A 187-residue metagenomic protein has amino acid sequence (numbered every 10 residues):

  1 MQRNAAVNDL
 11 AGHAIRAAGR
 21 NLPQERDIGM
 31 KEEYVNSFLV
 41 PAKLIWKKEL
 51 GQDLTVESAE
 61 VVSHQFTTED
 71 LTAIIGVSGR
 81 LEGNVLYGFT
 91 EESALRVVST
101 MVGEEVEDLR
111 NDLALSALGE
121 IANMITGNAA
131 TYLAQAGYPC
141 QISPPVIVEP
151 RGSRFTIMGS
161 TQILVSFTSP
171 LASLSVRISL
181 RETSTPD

Functional and structural regions predicted by a protein language model:
M1-V7: N-terminal acidic, proline/glycine-rich, low-complexity intrinsically disordered segments
R3, A14, G19, P23-D187: N-terminal auxiliary interaction/assembly segments of multi-subunit proteins
